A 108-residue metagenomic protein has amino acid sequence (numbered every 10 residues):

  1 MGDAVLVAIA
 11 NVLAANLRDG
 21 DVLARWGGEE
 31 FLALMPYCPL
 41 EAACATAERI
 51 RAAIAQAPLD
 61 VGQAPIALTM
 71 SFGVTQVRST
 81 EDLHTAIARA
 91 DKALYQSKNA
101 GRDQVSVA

Functional and structural regions predicted by a protein language model:
M1-V22, E30, P36, I54: Active-site-proximal alpha-helical element of nucleotidyl cyclase-like catalytic domains and analogous helices
G2, G27-G28, G62-Q63, G101-R102: A short glycine-centered flexible hinge/capping loop motif at secondary-structure junctions
A10-N11, A42-P58, R89: Alpha-helical scaffold within the catalytic cores of cyclic-nucleotide enzymes
A15-G20, A52-A64, L94-Q96: Short catalytic/binding micro-motifs of nucleotide second-messenger systems
V22-R25, I66: A short pre-motif secondary-structure segment
M35-P39, A55, V77-R78: Residue-level recognition of strand-loop junctions within catalytic nucleotide-signaling folds
C44, G62, Q76-S106: Catalytic-core segments of nucleotide cyclases and related cyclic-nucleotide turnover enzymes
L68-M70: PAS and PAS-like sensory/regulatory domains
